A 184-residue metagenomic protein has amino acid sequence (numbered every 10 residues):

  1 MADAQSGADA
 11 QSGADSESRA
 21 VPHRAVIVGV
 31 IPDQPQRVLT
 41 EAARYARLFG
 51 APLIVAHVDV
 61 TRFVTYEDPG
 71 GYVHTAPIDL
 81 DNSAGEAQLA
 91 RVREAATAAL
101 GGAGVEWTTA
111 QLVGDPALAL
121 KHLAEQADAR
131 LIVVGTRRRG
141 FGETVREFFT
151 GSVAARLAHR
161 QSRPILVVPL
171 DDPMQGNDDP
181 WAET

Functional and structural regions predicted by a protein language model:
M1-P22, Q34, L48, A98-I132 (+3 more regions): Structural beta-alpha unit
A2-D3, E17-A76, T184: Small/aliphatic-rich secondary-structure junction motif
V38-L39, T65-D68, K121-H122, T144-V145 (+1 more regions): Short, well-ordered secondary-structure micro-motifs
I54-A56, T108-L112, L166-V168: General small-molecule cofactor/ligand-binding pocket signal
H74-R91, G142: A short acidic, glycine-rich active-site loop that binds or catalyzes chemistry on phosphate/adenosine moieties
L131-H159, Q175-D178: Glycine-rich, Arg-bearing micro-motifs that act as flexible, cationic patches
A155-P169: Short, acidic/small-residue loops that bind anionic groups at enzyme active sites
